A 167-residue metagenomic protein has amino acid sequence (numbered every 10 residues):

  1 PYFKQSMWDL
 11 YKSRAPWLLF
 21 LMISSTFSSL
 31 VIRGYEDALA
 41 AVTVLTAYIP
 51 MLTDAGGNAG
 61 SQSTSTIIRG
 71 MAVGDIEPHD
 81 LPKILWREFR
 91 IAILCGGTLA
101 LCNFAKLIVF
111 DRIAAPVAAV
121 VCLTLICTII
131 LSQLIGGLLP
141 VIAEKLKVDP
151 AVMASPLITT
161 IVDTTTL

Functional and structural regions predicted by a protein language model:
P1-I49: Cytosolic regulatory modules rich in charged/polar residues
Y2-M22, P78-G97, A118-V121: Soluble-to-membrane junctions at the N-terminal ends of transmembrane alpha-helices in multi-pass ion-transporting
S13, T53, G57-S61, R87 (+1 more regions): Residue-level micro-sites within transmembrane alpha helices that shape and flank functional polar/acidic positions
W17-S25, Y48, L52, G56 (+9 more regions): Alpha-helical transmembrane segments in multi-pass membrane proteins
G34-V44, A59-R87, D111, I135-I158: Juxtamembrane helix-loop transition segments at the membrane interface in multi-pass membrane proteins
S61-T64, C95-L99, T166-L167: Alpha-helical transmembrane segments and their lipid-water interface positions in multi-pass membrane proteins
L101-R112: Short membrane-interface helical motifs at transmembrane helix boundaries in multi-pass membrane transporters
E144, I161, L167: Positively charged, low-complexity nucleic-acid-binding target-recognition regions
